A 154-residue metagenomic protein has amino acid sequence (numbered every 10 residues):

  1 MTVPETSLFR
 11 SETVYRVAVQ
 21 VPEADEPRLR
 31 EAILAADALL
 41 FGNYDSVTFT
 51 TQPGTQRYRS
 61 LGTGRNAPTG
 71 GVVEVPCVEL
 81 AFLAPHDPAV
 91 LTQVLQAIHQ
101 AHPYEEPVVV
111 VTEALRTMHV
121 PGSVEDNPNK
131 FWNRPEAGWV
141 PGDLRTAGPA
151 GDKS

Functional and structural regions predicted by a protein language model:
M1-S154: Hydrophobic structural segments
